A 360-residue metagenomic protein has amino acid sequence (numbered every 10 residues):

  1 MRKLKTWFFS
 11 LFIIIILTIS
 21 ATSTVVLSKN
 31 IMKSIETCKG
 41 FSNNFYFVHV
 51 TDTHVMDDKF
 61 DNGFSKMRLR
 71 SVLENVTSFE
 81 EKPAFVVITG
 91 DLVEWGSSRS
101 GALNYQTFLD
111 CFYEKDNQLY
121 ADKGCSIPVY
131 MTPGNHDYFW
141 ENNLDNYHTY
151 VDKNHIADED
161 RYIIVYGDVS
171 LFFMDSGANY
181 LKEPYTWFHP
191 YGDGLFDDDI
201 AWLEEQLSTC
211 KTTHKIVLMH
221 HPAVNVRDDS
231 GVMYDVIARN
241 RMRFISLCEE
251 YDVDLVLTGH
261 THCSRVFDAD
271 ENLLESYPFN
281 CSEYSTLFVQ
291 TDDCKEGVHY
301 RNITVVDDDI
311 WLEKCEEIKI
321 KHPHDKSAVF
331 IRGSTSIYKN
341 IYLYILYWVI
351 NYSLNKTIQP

Functional and structural regions predicted by a protein language model:
R2-F12: N-terminal Sec-pathway targeting helices
I13-S20: Hydrophobic core
N30-A102: N-terminal active-site segment of His-dependent metallophosphoesterases
G40-F41, R301-P360: A short C-terminal boundary segment appended to hydrolase-like catalytic domains
F45, A84, R161, D168-V169 (+1 more regions): Alpha/beta-hydrolase fold active-site loops
H49-T51, V86-D91, P128-N135, I216-H220 (+2 more regions): Active-site neighborhood of phospho(di)ester-bond hydrolases with catalytic His/Asp-centered motifs
D58-S65, S97-N104, E183-P190, R227-A238: Short, flexible/disordered intra-domain loops and linkers
S97-C210, R243-E249, L255, V266-K314: Extended active-site neighborhood of metal-dependent phosphoesterases/phosphodiesterases
